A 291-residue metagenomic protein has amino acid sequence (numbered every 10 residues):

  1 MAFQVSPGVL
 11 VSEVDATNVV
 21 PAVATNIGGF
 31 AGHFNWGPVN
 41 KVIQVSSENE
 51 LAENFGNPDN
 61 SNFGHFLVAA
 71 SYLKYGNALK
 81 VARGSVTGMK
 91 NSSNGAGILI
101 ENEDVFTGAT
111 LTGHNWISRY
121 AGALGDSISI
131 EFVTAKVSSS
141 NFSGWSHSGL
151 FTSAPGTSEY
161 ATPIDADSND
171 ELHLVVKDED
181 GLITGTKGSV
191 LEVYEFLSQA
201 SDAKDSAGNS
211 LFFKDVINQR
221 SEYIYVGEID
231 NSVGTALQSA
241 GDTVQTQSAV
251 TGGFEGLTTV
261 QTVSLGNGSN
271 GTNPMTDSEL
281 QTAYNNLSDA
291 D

Functional and structural regions predicted by a protein language model:
M1-D291: Surface-exposed assembly/interface segments
